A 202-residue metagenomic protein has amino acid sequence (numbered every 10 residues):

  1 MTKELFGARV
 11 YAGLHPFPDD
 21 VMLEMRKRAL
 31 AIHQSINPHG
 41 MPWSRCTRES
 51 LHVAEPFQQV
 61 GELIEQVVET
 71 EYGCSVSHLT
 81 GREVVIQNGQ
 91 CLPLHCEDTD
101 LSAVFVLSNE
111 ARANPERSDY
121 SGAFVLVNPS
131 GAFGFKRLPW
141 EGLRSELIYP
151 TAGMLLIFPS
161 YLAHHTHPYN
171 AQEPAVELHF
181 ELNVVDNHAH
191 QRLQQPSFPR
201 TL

Functional and structural regions predicted by a protein language model:
M1-Y72, G89-C91: Non-heme Fe(II)/2-oxoglutarate
L5, S75, H95-T99, E116-S118 (+1 more regions): A generic structural micro-feature
A8-A12, D100-S102, A175: Short hydrophobic/aromatic beta-strand or adjacent loop that forms the aromatic wall/cage of a ligand/substrate-binding
P16-P18, V106-S108, E181-V185: Solvent-exposed residues in well-ordered beta-strands and their adjoining turns, especially edge/terminal strands
V53, F57, C96, Y149 (+1 more regions): Aromatic-acidic/polar surface patches that form glycan- and anion
Y72-G81: A short coil-to-beta-strand element that immediately follows conserved catalytic motifs
R82-I157, H188, L193: Catalytic core of non-heme Fe(II) oxygenases with the double-stranded beta-helix
L138-L202: Catalytic core of Fe(II)/2-oxoglutarate
